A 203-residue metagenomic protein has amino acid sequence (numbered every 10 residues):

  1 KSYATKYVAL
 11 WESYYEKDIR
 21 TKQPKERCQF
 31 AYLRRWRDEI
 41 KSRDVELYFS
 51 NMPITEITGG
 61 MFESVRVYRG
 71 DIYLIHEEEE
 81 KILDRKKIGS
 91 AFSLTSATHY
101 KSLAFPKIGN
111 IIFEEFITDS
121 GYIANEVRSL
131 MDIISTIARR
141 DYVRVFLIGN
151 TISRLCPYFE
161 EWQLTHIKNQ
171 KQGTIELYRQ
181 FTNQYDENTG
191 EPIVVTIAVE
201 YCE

Functional and structural regions predicted by a protein language model:
K1-E26, A31-L33: Glycine-rich P-loop/Walker A and Walker A-like loops and their local beta1-loop-alpha1 context in P-loop NTPases
Y3-A4, Y100, G121-N125: Active-site-adjacent loop/helix micro-motif of nuclease/hydrolase catalytic cores
W36, S93-T95, E115, L147-S153 (+1 more regions): A short beta-strand-to-loop transition that corresponds to the Sensor-1 phosphate-sensing loop of AAA+ P-loop ATPases
W36-R43: AAA+/P-loop NTPase substrate/partner-engagement loops
V45-K107: Inter-Walker segment of RecA-like/P-loop motor cores
K107-V127: SF2 helicase catalytic motif II
I123-V145: Substrate-engagement module of ASCE P-loop NTPases
Y142-E203: Non-catalytic, compositionally simple segments
